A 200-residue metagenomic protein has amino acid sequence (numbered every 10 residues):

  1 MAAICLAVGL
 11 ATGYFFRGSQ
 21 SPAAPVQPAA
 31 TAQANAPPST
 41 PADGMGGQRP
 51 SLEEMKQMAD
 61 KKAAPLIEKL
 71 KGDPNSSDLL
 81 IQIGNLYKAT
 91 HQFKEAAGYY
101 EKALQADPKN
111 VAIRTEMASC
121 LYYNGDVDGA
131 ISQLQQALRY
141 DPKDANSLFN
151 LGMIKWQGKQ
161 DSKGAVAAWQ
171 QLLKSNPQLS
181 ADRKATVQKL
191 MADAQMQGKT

Functional and structural regions predicted by a protein language model:
M1-P65: Long, contiguous interaction/recruitment modules in multidomain scaffold/adaptor proteins
A2-L10, S21-P25, Q160-T200: Terminal, low-structured helical/coil segments at or just beyond the last alpha-helical repeat
G72-D73, A106, Y140-D141, S175-L179: Structural marker of alpha-solenoid helical repeat scaffolds
S77-D78, V111-A112, A145-N146, S180: Helix-start (N-cap) detector for alpha-helical repeat units in TPR-like alpha-solenoids, especially tetratricopeptide
Q82, E116, C120, N150 (+2 more regions): Canonical tetratricopeptide repeat
A89, Y123-N124, Q157-G158, D193-Q197: Register position in tetratricopeptide repeats
